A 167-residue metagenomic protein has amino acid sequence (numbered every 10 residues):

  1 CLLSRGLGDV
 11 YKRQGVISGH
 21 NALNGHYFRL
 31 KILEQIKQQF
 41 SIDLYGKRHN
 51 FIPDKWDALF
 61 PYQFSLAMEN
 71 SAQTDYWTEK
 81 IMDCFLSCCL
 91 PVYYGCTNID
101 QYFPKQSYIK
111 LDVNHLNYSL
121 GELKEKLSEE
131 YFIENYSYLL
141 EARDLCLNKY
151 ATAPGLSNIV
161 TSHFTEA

Functional and structural regions predicted by a protein language model:
C1-Y11: Single conserved hydrophobic/aromatic residue that forms the stacking wall/gate of nucleotide- or nucleobase-binding
G6, L44-G46, C88-C89, G95: Glycine-centered small-residue hotspots that permit tight backbone geometry or close packing
D9-F51: Conserved catalytic-core segment of nucleotide-activated headgroup transferases in glycan assembly
R29-K37, W56, I81-M82, I99-D100 (+1 more regions): Short amphipathic alpha-helical segments and helix-helix/interface helices
I36-F40, L123, L127, F164: Hydrophobic, Leu/Ile/Phe/Ala-enriched alpha-helical segments that form helix-helix packing faces
F51-L59: TIR-domain catalytic/interaction hotspot
L59-P154: Catalytic binding pocket for nucleotide-activated donors in carbohydrate/polymer assembly enzymes
K149-A167: C-terminal alpha-helical cap of glycosyltransferases
